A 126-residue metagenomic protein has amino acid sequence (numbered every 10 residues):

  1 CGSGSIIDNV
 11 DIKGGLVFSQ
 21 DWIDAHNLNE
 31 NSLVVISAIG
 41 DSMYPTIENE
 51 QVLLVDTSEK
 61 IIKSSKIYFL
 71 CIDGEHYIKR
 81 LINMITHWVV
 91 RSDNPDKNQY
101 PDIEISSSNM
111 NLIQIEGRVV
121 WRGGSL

Functional and structural regions predicted by a protein language model:
C1-N49, W121-L126: Short, positionally conserved secondary-structure boundary motifs
S37, Y77-R80, R118: Residues located in well-ordered beta-strands
S42-T46, S58-I61, M110: Short, surface-exposed secondary-structure edge patches
Q51-V52, K66: Structural motif
S65-Y77, M84-T86: Short, compositionally biased
N83-L126: Glycine- and charge-enriched low-complexity intrinsically disordered segments
